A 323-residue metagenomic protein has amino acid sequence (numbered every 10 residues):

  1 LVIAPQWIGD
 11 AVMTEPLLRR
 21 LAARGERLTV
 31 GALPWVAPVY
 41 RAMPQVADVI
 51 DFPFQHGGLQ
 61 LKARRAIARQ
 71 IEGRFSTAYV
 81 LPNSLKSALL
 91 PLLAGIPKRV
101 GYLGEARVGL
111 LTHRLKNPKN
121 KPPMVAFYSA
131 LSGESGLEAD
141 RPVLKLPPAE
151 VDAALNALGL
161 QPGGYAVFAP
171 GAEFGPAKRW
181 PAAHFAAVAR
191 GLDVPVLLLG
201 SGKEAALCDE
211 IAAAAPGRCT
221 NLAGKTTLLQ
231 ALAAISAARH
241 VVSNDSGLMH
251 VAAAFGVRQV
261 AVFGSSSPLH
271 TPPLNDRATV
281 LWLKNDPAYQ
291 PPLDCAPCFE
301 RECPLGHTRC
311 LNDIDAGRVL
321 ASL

Functional and structural regions predicted by a protein language model:
L1-L323: Catalytic machinery of carbohydrate-active enzymes, primarily nucleotide-sugar-dependent glycosyltransferases
